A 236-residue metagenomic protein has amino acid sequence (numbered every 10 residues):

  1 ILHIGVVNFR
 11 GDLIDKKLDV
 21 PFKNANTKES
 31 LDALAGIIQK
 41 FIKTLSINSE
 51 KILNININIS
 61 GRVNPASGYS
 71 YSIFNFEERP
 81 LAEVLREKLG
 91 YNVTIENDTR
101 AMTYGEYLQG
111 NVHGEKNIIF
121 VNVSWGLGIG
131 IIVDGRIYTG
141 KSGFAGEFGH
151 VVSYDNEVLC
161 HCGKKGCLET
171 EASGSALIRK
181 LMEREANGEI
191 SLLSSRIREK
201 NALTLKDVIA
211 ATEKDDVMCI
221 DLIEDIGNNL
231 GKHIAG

Functional and structural regions predicted by a protein language model:
I1-K51, L89, D155-L159, K164-G236: ATP-binding/phosphotransfer module of carbohydrate and carboxylate kinases, centering on a glycine-rich
L2, R62-N64, G128: Short, acidic Gly/Pro/Ser/Thr-rich loop/turn segments
N8, P65, I132: Short, acidic, Ser/Thr-enriched surface-loop or helix-capping motifs
I14-N117: Glycine-rich phosphate-binding loop and adjoining helix at the ATP-binding site of ATP-dependent phosphoryl-transfer
N97-T99, G143, D225: Short beta->alpha linker loops
G114-A172: Glycine-rich phosphate-binding loop of actin/hexokinase-like ATP-binding domains
